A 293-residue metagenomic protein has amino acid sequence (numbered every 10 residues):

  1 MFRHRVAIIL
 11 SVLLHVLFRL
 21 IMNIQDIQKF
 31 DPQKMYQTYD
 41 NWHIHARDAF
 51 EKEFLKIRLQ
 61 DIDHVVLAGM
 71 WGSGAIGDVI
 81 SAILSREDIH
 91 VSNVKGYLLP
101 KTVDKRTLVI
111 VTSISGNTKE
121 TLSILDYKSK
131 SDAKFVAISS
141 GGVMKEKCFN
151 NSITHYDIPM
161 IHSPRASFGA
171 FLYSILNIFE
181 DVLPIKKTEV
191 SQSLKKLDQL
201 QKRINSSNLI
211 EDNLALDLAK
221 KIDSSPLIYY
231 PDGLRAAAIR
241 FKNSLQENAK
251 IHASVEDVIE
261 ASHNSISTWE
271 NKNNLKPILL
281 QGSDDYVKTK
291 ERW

Functional and structural regions predicted by a protein language model:
A7-I8, L20: Generic short N-terminal amphipathic or hydrophobic helices
I21-A49: Cofactor-/ligand-binding subdomain signature composed of acidic, glycine-rich, tryptophan-containing flexible loops
I27, D31-K34, T38, G72 (+4 more regions): Catalytic cores of large soluble enzymes that bind and process phosphate-bearing ligands
D31-K34, I44, E53-I57, D63 (+1 more regions): Active-site phosphate/pyrophosphate-binding segments
E51, L55-K56, Q60-K202, K220 (+1 more regions): Glycine-rich phosphate-binding loops that contact phosphosugars or nucleotide phosphates
L275-Q281: Active-site pocket-lining segment
